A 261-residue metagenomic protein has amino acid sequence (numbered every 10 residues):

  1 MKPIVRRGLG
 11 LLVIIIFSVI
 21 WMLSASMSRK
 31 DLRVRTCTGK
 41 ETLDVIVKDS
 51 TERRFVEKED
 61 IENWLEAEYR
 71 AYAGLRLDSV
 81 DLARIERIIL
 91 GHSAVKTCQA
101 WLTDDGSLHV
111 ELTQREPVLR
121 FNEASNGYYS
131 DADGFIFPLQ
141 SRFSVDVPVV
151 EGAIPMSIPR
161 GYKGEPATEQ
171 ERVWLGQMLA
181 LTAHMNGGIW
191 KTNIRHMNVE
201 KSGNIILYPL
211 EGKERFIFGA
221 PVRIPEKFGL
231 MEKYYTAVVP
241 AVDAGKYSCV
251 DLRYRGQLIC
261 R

Functional and structural regions predicted by a protein language model:
M1-D49, V56-D60, L65-G91, K96-R261: Charged, solvent-exposed interaction patches on well-folded alpha/beta domains that mediate macromolecular contacts
